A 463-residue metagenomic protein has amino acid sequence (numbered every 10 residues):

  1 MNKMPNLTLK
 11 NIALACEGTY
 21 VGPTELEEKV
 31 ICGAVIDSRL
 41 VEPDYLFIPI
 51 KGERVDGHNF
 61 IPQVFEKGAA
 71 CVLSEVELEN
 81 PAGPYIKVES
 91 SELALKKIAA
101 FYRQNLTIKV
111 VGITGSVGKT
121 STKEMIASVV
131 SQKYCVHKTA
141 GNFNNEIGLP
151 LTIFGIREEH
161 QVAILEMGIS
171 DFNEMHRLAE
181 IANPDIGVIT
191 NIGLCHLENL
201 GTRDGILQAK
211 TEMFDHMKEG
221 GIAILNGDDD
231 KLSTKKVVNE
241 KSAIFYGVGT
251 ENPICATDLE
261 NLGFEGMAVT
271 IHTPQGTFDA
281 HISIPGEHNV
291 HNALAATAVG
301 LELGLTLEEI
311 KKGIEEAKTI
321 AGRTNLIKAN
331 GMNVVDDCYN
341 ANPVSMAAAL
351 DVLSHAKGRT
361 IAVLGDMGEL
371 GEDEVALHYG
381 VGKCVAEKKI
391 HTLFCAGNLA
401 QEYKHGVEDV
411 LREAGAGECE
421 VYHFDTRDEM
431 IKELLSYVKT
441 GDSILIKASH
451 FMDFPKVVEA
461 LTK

Functional and structural regions predicted by a protein language model:
M1-K97, P285, H355-G358, K383-C384 (+2 more regions): N-terminal leader/targeting and accessory segments in enzymes
I12, Y45, V64, I98 (+13 more regions): Residue-level signal for inorganic ion chemistry
A13-L14, A94-G227, K231-K241, G300 (+2 more regions): Phosphate-binding loop of NTP-binding sites
A15-C16, S74, L78-A82, V188-V334 (+3 more regions): Acidic, Mg2+-coordinating active-site environments of NTP-dependent enzymes
R54, I320, N342-E413: Active-site beta-alpha connecting loops in nucleotide-dependent enzymes
I86-S90, E420-M430: Short acidic-hydrophobic, aromatic-tinged amphipathic segments that line or gate anion-handling sites
I113, A321-R323, F451-E459: ATP-dependent carboxylate/acyl-activation modules
